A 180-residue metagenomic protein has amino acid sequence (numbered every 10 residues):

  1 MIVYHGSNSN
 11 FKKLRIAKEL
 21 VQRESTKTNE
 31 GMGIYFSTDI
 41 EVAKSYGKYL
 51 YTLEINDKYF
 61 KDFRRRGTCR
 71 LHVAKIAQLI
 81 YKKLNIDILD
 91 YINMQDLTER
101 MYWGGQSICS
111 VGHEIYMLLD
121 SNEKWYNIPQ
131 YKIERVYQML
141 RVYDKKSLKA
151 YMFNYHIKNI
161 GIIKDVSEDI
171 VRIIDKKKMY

Functional and structural regions predicted by a protein language model:
M1-N29, K48-Y180: Active-site and NAD+-binding cores of ADP-ribose-processing enzymes
G33-Y35: Active-site nucleophilic cysteine motif
T38-L50: Short active-site loop/helix that positions an aromatic residue
